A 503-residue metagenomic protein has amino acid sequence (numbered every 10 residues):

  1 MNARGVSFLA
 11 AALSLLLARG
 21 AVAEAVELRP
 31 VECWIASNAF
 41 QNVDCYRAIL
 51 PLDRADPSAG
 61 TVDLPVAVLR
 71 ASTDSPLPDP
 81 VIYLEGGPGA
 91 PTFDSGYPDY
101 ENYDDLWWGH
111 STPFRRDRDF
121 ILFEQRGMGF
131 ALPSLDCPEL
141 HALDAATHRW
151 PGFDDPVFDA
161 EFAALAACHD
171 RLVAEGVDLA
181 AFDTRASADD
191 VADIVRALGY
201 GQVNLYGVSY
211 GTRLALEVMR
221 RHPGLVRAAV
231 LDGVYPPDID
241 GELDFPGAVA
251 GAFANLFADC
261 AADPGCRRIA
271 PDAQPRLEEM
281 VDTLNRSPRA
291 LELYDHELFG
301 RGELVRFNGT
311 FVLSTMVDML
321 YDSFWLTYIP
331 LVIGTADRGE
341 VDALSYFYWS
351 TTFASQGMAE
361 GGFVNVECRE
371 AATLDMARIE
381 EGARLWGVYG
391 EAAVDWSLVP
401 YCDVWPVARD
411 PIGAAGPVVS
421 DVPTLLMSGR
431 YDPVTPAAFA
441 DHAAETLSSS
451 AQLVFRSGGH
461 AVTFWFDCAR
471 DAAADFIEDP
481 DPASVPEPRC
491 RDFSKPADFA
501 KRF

Functional and structural regions predicted by a protein language model:
M1-A3: N-terminal secretory signal peptides that target proteins for export/translocation
S7-A18: Bacterial N-terminal signal peptides
R19-A23: Sec/Tat signal peptide C-region and signal peptidase I cleavage site
E24-F311, N365-F503: Gly/Pro-rich cap/lid or specificity-loop segments adjacent to the active site
A180, G302-E303, T315-M319, A354-S355: Second-shell loop/turn segments in exported
D263, F324, A336-A343, F466: Short, solvent-exposed helix-helix connector turns and helix-capping sites enriched in acidic/polar residues
V305-G334: P-loop NTPase catalytic cores that bind/hydrolyze ATP
R338-M376: Long, low-complexity segments enriched in small/aliphatic residues
